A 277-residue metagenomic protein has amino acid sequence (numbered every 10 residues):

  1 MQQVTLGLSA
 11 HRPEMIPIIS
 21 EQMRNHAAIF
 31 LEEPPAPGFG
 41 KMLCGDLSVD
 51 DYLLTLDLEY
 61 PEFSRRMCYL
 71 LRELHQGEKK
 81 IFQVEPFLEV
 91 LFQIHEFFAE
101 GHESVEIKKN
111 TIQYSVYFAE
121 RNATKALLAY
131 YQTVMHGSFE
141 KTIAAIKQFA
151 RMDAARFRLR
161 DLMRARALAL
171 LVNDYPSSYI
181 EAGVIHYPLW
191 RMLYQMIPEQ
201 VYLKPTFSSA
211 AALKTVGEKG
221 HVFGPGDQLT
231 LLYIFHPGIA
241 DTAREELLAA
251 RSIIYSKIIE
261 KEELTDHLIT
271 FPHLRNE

Functional and structural regions predicted by a protein language model:
M1-E277: Compositional signal for N-terminal targeting/processing segments
